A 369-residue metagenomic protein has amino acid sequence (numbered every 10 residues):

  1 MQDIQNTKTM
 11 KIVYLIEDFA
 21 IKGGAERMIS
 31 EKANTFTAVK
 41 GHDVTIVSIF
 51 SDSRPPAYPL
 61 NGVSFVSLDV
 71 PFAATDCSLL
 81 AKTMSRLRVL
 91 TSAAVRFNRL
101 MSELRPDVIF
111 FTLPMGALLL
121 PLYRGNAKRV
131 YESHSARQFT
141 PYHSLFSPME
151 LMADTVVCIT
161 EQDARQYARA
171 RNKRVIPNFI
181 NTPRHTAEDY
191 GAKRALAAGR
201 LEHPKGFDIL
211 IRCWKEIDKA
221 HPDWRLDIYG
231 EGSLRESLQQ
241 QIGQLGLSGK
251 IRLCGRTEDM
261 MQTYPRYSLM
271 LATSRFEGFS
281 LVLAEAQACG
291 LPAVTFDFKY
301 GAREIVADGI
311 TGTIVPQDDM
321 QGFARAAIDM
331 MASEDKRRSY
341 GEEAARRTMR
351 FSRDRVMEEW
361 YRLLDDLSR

Functional and structural regions predicted by a protein language model:
Y14-G23, T35-L87: N-terminal strand-loop element at the rim of the active site of nucleotide-sugar-dependent glycosyltransferases
G23-E31, K193, R200-E216, P222 (+2 more regions): A conserved mid-protein helix/loop that constitutes part of the nucleotide-sugar donor-binding site
A93, F111-A117: Short His-centered aromatic/hydrophobic patch
Q162, F179: Carbohydrate-associated surface elements
Q239-G255: Nucleotide-activated donor-binding/catalytic signature segment of Leloir-type glycosyltransferases, i.e., the conserved
R256, R275: Aromatic "clamp/platform" in nucleotide-sugar-dependent glycosyltransferases that forms part of the donor/acceptor
P292-F296: Short hydrophobic beta-strand element within catalytic cores of glycosyltransferases and related nucleotide-activated
A307-M320, D329-E334, M349: Conserved acidic donor-binding segment of nucleotide-sugar-dependent glycosyltransferases
